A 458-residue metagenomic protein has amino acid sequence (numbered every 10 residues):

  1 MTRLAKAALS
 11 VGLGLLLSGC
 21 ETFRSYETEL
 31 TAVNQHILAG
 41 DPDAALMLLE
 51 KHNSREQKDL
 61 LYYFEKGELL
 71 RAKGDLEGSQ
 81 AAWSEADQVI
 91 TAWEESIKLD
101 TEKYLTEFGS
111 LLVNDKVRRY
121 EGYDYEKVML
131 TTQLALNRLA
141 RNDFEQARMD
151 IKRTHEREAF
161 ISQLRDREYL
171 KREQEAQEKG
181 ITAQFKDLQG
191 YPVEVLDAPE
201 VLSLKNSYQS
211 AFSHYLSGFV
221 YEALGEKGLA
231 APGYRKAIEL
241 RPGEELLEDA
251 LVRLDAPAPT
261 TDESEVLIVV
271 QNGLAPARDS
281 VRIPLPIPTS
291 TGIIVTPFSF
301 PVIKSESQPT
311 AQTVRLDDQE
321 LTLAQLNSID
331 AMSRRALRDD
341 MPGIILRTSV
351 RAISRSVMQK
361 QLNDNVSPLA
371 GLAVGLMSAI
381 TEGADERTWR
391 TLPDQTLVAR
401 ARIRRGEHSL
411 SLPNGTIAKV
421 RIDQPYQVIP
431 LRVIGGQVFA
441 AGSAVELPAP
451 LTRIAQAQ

Functional and structural regions predicted by a protein language model:
L16-G19: C-terminal motif of bacterial Sec signal peptides marking the signal peptidase cleavage site
E21-R24: Bacterial signal peptide processing site
K58-L61, V89-E102, E158-L170, I238-L254: Boundary/linker segments of alpha-helical solenoid repeat arrays
R253-Q458: Short loop/turn and low-complexity linker motifs enriched in small/turn-promoting residues
